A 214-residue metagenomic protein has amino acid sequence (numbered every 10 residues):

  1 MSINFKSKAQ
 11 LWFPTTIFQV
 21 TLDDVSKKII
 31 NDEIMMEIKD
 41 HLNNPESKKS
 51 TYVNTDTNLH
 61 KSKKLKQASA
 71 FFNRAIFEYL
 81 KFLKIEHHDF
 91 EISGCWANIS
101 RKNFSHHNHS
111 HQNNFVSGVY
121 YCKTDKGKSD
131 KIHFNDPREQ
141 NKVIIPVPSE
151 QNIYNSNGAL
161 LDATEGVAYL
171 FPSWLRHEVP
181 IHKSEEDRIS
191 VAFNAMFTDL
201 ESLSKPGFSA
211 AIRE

Functional and structural regions predicted by a protein language model:
S2-H87, S105, K131, G207-E214: Non-heme Fe(II)/2-oxoglutarate
I85-C95: A short coil-to-beta-strand element that immediately follows conserved catalytic motifs
C95, V116, I189: Residue-level detector of short, conserved catalytic/binding motifs and their immediate flanks
N98-L170, P180, F197, E201-S209: Catalytic core of non-heme Fe(II) oxygenases with the double-stranded beta-helix
H177: Glycine-rich nucleotide phosphate-binding loop and flanking beta-alpha elements of Rossmann-like dinucleotide-binding
P180-S190: Ligand-binding loop in jelly-roll beta-barrel domains
